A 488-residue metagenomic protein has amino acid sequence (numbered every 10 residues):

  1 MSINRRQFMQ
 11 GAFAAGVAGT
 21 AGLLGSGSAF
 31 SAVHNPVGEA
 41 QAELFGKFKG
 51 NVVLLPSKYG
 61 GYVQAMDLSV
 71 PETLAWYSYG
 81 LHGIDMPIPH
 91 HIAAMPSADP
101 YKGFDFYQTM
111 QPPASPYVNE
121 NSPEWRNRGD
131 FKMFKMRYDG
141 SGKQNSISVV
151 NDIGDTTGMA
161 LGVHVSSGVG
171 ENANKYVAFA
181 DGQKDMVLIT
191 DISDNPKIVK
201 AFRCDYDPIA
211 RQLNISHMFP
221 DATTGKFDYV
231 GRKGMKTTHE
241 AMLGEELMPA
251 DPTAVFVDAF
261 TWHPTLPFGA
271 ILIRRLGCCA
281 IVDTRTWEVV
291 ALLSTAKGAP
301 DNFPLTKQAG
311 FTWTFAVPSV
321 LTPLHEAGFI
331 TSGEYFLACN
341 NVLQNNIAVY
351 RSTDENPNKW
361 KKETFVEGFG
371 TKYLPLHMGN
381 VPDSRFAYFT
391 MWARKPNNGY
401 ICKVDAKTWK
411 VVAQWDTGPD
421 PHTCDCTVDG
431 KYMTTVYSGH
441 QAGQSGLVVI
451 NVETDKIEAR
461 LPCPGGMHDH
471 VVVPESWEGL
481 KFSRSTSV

Functional and structural regions predicted by a protein language model:
Q7-F30: N-terminal export signals
A12, A32-V488: Predominantly soluble domains enriched in secretory-pathway, periplasmic, or organellar proteins
